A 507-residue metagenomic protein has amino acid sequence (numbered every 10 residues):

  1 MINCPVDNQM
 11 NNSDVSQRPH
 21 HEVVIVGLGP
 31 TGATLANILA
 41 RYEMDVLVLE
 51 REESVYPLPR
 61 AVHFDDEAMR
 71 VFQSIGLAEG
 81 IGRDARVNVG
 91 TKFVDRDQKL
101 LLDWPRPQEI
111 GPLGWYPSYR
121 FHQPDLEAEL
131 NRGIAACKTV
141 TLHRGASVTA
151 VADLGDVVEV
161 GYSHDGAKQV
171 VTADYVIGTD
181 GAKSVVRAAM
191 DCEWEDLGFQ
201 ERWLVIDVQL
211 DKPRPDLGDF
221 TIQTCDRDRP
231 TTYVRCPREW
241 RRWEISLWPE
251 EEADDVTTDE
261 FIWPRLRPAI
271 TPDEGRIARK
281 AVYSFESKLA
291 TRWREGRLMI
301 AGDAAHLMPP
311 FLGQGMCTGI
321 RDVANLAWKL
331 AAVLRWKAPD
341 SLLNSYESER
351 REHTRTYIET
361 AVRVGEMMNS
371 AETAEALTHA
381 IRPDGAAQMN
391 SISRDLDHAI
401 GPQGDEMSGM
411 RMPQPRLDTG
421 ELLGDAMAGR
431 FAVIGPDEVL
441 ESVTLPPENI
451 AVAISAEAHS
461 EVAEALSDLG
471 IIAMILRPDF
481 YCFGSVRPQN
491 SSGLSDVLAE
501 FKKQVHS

Functional and structural regions predicted by a protein language model:
I2-E22, V26, R41-Y42, Q73 (+7 more regions): Helical substrate-recognition/capping region of FAD-dependent monooxygenase/halogenase enzymes
P19-H21, G166-Y175: Core beta-strand elements of the Rossmann-like FAD/NAD(P) dinucleotide-binding domain in flavoenzyme oxidoreductases
G32-A33: N-terminal Rossmann-fold NAD(P) dinucleotide-binding loop
A40-R60: Glycine-rich FAD pyrophosphate-binding loop
R60, D65-G133: Active-site-adjacent segment of FAD-dependent monooxygenases/related oxidoreductases
R132, A150, Y175, T179-F285: Conserved FAD-binding catalytic core of PHBH/FMO-like flavoproteins
R144-V158: A conserved short coil-to-beta-strand element within the FAD-binding core of flavoproteins
A253-T318, H353, Y357-T360, Q489: FAD/FMN-dependent oxidoreductases across multiple families
